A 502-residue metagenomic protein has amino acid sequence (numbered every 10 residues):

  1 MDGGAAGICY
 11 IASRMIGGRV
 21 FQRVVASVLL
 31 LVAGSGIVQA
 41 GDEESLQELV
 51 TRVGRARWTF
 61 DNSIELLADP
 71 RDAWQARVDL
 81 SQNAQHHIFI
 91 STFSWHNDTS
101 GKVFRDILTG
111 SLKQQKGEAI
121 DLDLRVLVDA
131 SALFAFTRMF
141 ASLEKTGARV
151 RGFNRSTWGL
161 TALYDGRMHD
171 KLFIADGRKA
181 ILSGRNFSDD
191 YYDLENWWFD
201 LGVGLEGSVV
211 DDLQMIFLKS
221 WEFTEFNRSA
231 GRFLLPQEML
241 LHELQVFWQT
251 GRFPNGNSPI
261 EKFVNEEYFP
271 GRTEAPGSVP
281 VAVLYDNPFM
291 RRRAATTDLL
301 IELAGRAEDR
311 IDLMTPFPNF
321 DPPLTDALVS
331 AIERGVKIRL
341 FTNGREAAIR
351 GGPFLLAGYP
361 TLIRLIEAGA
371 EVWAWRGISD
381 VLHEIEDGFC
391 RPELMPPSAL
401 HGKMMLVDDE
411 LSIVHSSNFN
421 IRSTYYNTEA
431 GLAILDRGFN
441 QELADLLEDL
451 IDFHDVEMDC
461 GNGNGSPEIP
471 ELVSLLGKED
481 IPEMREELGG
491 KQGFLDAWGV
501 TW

Functional and structural regions predicted by a protein language model:
A6: The two-metal-ion catalytic cores of nucleic-acid processing enzymes
A12-V25: Bacterial N-terminal signal peptides that target proteins for export
I16, G36-W502: Charged, low-complexity intrinsically disordered terminal segments
V20-F21, V28-L30, S45-E48: Acidic/proline-rich low-complexity IDRs
L29-I37: Hydrophobic h-region of N-terminal signal peptides that target proteins for export in Gram-negative bacteria
